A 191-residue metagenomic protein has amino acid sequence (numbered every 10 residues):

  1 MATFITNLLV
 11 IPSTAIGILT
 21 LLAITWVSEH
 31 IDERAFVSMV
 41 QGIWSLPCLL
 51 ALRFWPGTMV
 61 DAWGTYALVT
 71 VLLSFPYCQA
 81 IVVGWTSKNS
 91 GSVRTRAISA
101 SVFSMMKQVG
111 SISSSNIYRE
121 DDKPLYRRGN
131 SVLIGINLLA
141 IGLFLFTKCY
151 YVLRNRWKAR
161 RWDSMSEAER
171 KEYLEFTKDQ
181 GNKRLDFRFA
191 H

Functional and structural regions predicted by a protein language model:
M1-A15, I98-S101: Loop-to-transmembrane helix entry
L19-E33, D122: Helix-to-loop junctions at the C-terminal end of transmembrane segments in multipass secondary transporters
W26, S113-L125: Transmembrane alpha-helix termini and helix-breaking/packing motifs in multi-pass membrane transporters
E29-I43, R94: Cytoplasmic membrane-interface "Motif A"-like loop-to-helix N-cap segments of 12-TM Major Facilitator Superfamily
F36, L125-H191: Intracellular terminal tails of multi-pass secondary transporters
S38-M59, L73: C-terminal ends and interior cores of transmembrane alpha-helices in multi-pass membrane transporters/permeases
D61-I81, S104: Hydrophobic core of transmembrane alpha-helices in multi-pass small-molecule transporters, especially MFS/SLC-type
Y77-S92, R96, A100, S114: Intracellular juxtamembrane helix-capping segments at the cytosolic ends of symmetry-related transmembrane helices
